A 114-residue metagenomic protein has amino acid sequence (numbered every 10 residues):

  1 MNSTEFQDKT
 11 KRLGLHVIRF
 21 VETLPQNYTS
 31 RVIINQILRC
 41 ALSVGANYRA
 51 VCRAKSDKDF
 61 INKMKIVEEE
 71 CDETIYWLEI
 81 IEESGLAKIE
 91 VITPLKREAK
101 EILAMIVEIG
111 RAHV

Functional and structural regions predicted by a protein language model:
M1-R111: Amphipathic alpha-helical assembly/interaction segments
